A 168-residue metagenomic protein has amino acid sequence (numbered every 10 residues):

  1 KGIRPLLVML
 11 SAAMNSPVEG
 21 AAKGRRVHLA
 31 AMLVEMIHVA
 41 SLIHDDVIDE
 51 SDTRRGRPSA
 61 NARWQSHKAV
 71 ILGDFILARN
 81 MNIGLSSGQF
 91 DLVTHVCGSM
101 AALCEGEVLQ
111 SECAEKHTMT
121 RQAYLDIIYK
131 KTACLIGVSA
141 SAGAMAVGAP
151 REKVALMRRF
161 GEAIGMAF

Functional and structural regions predicted by a protein language model:
K1-F168: Mg2+-dependent prenyl diphosphate-binding active-site environment of isoprenoid biosynthetic enzymes
